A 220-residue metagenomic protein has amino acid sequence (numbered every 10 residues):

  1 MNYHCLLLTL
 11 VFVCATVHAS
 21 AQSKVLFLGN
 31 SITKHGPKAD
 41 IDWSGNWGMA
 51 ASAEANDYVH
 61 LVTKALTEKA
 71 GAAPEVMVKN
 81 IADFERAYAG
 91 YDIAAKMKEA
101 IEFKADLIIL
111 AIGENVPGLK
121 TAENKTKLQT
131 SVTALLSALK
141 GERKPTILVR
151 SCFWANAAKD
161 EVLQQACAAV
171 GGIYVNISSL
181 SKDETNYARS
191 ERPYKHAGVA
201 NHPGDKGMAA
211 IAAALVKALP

Functional and structural regions predicted by a protein language model:
M1-Q22: Bacterial Sec-dependent N-terminal signal peptides
S23-L26, K34-K120: Conserved SGNH/GDSL esterase-like catalytic core that processes O-acyl groups on lipids and polysaccharides
G36, A89, V116-K125, N156-E161 (+1 more regions): Extracytoplasmic/secreted cell-surface and envelope-processing proteins
G45-A53, T121-K125, V149-F153, H196-H202: Second-shell loop/turn segments in exported
H60, K64, K98, T130-S137 (+5 more regions): Solvent-exposed, polar/charged alpha-helical surfaces in well-ordered, non-transmembrane soluble domains, broadly
D92-A94, N124-T133: Charged helix-capping and loop-helix junction motifs
I109-V116, L135-A169: Active-site segments of SGNH/GDSL-like serine hydrolases that catalyze O-acetyl group transfer/hydrolysis on lipids
C152-P220: Catalytic His-Asp segment of secreted/periplasmic serine-dependent ester chemistry enzymes
